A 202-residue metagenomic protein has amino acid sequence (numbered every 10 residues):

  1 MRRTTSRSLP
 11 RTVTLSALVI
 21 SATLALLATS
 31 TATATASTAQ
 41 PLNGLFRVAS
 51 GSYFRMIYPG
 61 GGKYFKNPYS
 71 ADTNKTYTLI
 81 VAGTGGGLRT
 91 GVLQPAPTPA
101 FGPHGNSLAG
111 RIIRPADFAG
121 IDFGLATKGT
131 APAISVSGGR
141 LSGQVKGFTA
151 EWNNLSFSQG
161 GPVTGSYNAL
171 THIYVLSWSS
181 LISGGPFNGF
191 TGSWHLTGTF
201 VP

Functional and structural regions predicted by a protein language model:
R2-A36: Secretory targeting and sorting signals
S16-L18, T38, L45, L93 (+3 more regions): Alpha-helical protein-protein interaction elements
A25-L27, I134, Y167, F187-G189: Sterically constrained small-residue positions within well-ordered secondary structures of folded domains
T35-L88, S180-P202: N-terminal segment immediately downstream of the Sec signal-peptide cleavage site in secreted/extracellular proteins
G44-S50, G138-A150, S177-S179: Short, hydrophobic/proline-enriched secondary-structure or compact coil segments at domain edges
G62-Y167: Predominantly extracellular/secreted and cell-surface proteins with exposed, flexible low-complexity segments
S156-I173, S193-P202: A short, surface-exposed beta-strand/turn
A169-S183: Polybasic, proline/glycine-rich intrinsically disordered low-complexity segments
